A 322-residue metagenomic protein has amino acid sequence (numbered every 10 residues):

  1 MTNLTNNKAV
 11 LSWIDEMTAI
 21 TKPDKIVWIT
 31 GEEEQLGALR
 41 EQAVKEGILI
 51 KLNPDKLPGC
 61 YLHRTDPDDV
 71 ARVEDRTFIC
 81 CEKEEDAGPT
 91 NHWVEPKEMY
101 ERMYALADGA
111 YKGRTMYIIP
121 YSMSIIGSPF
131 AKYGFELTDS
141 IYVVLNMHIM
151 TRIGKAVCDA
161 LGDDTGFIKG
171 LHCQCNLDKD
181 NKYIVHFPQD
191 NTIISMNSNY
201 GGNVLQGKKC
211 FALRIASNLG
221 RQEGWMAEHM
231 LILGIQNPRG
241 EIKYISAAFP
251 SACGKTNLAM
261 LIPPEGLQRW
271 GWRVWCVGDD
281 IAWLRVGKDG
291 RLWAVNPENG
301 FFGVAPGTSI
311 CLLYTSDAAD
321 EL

Functional and structural regions predicted by a protein language model:
M1-L161: N-terminal accessory targeting/assembly segments
M123-I125, Q236-G240, R285-R291: Short acidic-glycine loop/turn motifs at beta-strand connectors
L177-Q222: Charged, amphipathic alpha-helical linker segments immediately N-terminal to NTP-binding catalytic cores
Q206-I245: Active-site-adjacent "gating/activation" loops or surface patches in catalytic cores
K243-E265: Glycine-rich phosphate-binding P-loop
W270-W283: Short beta-strand-centered segment that lines the nucleotide-binding/catalytic pocket of NTP-utilizing
V295-T308: Conserved P-loop NTPase catalytic core
Y314-L322: Conserved small/polar residues in nucleotide/adenosyl-binding loops
